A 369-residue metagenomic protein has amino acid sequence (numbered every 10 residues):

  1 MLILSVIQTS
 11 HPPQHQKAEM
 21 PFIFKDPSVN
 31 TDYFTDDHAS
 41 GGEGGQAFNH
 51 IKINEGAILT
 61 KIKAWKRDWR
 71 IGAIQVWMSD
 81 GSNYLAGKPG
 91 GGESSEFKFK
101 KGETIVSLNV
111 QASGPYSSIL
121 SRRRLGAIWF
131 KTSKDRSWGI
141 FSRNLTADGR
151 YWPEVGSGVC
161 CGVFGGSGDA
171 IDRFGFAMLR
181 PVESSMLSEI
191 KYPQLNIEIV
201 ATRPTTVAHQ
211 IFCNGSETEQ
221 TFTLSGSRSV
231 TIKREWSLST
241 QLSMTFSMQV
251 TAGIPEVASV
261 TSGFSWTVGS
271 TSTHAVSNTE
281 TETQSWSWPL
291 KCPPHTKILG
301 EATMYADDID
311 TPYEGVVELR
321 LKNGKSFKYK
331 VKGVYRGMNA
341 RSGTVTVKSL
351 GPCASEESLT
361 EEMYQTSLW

Functional and structural regions predicted by a protein language model:
L2-E19: Short, Lys/Arg-enriched N-terminal segments with co-localized hydrophobic residues within the first ~10-30 amino acids
H15-S225, Q284-T296, E301-E356: Lectin-type carbohydrate-recognition ectodomains
S216-A302, N323-K325, N339: Membrane-insertion modules used to breach or fuse lipid bilayers
Y364-Q365: Short, low-complexity polar/charged micro-motifs in intrinsically disordered terminal tails
